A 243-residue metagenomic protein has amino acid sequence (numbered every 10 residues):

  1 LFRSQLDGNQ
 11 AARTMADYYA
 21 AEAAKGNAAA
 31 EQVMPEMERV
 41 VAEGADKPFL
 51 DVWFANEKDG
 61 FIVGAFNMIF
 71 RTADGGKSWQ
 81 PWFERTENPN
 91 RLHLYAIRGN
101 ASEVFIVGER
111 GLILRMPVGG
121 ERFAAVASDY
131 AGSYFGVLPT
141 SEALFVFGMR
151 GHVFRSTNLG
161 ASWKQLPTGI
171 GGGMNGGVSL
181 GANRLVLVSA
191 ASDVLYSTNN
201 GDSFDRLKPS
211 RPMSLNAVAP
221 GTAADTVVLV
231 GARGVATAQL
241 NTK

Functional and structural regions predicted by a protein language model:
L1-K243: Residue-level hotspots at or immediately adjacent to binding/recognition sites across diverse folds
